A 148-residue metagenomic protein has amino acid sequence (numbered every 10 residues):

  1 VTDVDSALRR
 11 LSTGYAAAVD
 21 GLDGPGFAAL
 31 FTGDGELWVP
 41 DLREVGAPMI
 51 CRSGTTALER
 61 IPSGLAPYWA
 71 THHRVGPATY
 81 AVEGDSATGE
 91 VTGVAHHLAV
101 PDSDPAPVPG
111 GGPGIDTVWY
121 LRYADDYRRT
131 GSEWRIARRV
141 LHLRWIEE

Functional and structural regions predicted by a protein language model:
V1-G33: Short, low-complexity N-terminal intrinsically disordered segments enriched in polar/charged residues
T2, P48-R52, G114: Charge-dense, low-complexity intrinsically disordered segments
S6-A7, R60, P107: General secondary-structure edge motif
G24-V94, L98-A99: A solvent-exposed, acidic/Ser-Thr-rich amphipathic alpha-helical stretch
P67-E148: A beta-strand edge to alpha-helix "cap/lid" segment located at domain peripheries
